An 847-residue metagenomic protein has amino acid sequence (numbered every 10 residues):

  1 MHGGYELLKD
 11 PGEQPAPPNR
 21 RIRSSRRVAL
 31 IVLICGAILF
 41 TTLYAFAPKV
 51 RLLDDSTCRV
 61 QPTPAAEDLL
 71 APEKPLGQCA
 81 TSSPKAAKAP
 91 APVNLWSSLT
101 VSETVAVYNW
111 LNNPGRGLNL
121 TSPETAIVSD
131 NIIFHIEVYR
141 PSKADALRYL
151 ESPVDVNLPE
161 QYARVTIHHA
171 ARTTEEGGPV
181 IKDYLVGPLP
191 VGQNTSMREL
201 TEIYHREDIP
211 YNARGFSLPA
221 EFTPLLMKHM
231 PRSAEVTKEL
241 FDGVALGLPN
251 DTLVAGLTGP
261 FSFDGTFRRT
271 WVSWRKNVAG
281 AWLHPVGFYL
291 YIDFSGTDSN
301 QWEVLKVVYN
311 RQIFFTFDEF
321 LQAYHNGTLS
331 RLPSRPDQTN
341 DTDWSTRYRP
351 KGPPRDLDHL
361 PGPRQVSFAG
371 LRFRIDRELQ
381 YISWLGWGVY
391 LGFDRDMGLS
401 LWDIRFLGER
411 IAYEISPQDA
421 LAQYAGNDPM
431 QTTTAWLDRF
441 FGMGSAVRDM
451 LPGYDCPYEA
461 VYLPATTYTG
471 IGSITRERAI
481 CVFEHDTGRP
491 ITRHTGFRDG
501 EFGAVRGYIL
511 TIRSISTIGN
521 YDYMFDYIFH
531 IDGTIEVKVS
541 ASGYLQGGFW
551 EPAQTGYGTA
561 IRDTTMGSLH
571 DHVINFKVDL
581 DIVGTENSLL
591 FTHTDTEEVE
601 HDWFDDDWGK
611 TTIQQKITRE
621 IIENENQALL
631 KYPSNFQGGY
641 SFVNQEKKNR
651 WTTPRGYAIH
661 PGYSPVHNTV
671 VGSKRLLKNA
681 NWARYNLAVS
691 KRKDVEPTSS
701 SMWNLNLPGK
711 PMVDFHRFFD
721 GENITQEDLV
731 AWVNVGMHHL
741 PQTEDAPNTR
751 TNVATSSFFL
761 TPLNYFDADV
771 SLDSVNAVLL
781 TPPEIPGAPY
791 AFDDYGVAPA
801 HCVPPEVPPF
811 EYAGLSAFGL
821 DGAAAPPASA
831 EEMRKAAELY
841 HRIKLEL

Functional and structural regions predicted by a protein language model:
M1-R26, V60: Short, low-complexity, Lys/Arg-enriched N-terminal segments of secretory-pathway carbohydrate enzymes
G4-L8, A29-G36, T41: Non-catalytic accessory regions used for complex assembly or targeting
R23-I31, C35, D55-T258, F263 (+4 more regions): Extended effector regions of multi-domain proteins
T42-L53: Hydrophobic single-pass membrane-insertion segments
